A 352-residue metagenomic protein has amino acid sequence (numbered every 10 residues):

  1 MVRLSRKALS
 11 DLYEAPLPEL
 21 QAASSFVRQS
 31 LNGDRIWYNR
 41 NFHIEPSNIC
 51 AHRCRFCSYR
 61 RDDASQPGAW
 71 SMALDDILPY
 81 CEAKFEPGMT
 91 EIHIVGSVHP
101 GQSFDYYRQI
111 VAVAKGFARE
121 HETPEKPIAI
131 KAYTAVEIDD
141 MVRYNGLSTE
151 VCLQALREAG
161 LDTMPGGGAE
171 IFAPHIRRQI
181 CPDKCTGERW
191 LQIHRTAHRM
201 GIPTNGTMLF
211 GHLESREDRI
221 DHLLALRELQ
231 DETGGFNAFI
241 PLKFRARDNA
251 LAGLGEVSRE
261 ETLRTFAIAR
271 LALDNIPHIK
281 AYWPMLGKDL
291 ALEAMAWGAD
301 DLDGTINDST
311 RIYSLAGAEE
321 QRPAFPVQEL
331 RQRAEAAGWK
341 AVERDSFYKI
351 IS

Functional and structural regions predicted by a protein language model:
M1-P18, A22, F26, F85 (+1 more regions): Auxiliary Fe-S-binding modules of radical SAM enzymes
Q21-D63, A69-V95, M164: N-terminal pre-triad scaffold of radical SAM enzymes
S24, C54, I94, M164-G167 (+4 more regions): Conserved, mostly hydrophobic/aromatic
R40-H43, S65, H93-D105, P174 (+2 more regions): Glycine-rich, proline-tolerant flexible connector loops at the mouths of alpha/beta enzymes
F42-I44, G96-P100, T134-I138, E170-I171 (+4 more regions): Active-site-proximal loop/turn and secondary-structure-junction residues that shape catalytic pockets, frequently
C81, Y107-K115, L153-Q154, L191-H194 (+5 more regions): Generic structural signal for well-ordered alpha-helices, preferentially at hydrophobic/aromatic core positions
M89-H194, H198-G206, H212, H278: Conserved SAM/AdoMet-binding glycine-rich loop
S148-C152, L213-R227, L286-W297: Catalytic cores of alpha/beta
